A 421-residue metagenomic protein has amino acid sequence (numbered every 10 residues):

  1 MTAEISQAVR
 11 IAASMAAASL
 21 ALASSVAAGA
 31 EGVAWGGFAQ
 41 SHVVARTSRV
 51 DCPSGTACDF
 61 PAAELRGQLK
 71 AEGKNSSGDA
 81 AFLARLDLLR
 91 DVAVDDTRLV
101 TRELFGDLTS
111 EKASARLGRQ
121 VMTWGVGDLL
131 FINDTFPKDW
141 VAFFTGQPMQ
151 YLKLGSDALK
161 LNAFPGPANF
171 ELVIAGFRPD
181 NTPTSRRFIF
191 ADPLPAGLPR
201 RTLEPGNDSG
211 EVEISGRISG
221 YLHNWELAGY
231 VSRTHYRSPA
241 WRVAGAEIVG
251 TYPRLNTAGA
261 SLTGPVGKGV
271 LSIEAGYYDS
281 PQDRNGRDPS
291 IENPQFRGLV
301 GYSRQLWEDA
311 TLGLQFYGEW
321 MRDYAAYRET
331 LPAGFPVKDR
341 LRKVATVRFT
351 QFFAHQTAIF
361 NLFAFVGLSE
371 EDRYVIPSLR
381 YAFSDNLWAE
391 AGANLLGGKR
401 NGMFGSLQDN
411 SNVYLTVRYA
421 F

Functional and structural regions predicted by a protein language model:
V33, A71-N75, D107-S110, R119 (+9 more regions): Residue-level signature of outer-membrane beta-barrel architecture
V33, S77-F82, K112-A115, P167-F170 (+5 more regions): Repeated loop/turn-to-beta-strand initiation elements of outer-membrane beta-barrel proteins
G37-A45, A84-L88, L117-R119, L172-G176 (+7 more regions): Transmembrane beta-barrel strands of outer-membrane/channel proteins
G55-A63, A93-T101, M149-Y151, P205-G210 (+5 more regions): Replace "Gram-negative outer membrane beta-barrel proteins" with "bacterial and organellar outer membrane beta-barrel
A63-L69, T101-L104, G155-L159, V212-G216 (+6 more regions): Hydrophobic, lipid-facing positions within transmembrane beta-strands of outer-membrane proteins
E72-F190, H223, G398: Outer membrane beta-barrel
S232, T263-N285, P289-F365: Detector for outer-membrane/organellar transmembrane beta-barrel domains, recognizing the amphipathic beta-strand
F349, L395, L407-F421: Outer-membrane beta-barrel "beta-signal"
